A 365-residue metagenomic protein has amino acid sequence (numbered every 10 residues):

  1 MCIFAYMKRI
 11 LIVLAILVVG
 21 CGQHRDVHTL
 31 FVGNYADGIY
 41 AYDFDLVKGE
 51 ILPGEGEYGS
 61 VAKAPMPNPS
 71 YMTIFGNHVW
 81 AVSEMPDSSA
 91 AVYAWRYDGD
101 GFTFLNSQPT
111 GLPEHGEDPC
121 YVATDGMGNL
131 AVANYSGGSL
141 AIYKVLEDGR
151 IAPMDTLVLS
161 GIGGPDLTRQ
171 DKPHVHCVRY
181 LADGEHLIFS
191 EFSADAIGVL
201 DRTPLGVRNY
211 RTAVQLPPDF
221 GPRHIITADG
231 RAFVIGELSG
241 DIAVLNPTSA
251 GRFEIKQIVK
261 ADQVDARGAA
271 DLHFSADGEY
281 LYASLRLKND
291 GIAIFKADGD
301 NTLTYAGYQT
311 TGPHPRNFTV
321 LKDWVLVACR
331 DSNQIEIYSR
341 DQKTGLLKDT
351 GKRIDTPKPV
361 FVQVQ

Functional and structural regions predicted by a protein language model:
M1-V27: Bacterial Sec-dependent N-terminal signal peptides
D26-Y42, V61-G76, C177: Beta-strand-rich domains and repeat architectures in extracellular enzymes and scaffolds, especially beta-propellers
V32-Y35, A81-P86, V132-S136, L181 (+4 more regions): Conserved beta-strand positions in repeat-built beta-propeller and related beta-rich domains
D43-I51, W95-F102, Y143-A152, L200-V207 (+3 more regions): Short loop/turn segments immediately following beta-strands, especially the blade-tip and inter-blade linker loops
I51-A64, T103-G111, A152-I162, N209-V214 (+3 more regions): Beta-propeller fold detector
E55-M127: Blade-loop segments of beta-propeller domains
P65-G76, L112-N129, G161-D183, Q215-A232 (+3 more regions): Beta-rich, blade/repeat-based domains predominating in secreted/periplasmic proteins but also intracellular
R330-I335, S339, K348-Q365: Blade-level signature of beta-propeller repeat domains, shared across WD40, Kelch, NHL, RCC1 and BNR/Asp-box propellers
